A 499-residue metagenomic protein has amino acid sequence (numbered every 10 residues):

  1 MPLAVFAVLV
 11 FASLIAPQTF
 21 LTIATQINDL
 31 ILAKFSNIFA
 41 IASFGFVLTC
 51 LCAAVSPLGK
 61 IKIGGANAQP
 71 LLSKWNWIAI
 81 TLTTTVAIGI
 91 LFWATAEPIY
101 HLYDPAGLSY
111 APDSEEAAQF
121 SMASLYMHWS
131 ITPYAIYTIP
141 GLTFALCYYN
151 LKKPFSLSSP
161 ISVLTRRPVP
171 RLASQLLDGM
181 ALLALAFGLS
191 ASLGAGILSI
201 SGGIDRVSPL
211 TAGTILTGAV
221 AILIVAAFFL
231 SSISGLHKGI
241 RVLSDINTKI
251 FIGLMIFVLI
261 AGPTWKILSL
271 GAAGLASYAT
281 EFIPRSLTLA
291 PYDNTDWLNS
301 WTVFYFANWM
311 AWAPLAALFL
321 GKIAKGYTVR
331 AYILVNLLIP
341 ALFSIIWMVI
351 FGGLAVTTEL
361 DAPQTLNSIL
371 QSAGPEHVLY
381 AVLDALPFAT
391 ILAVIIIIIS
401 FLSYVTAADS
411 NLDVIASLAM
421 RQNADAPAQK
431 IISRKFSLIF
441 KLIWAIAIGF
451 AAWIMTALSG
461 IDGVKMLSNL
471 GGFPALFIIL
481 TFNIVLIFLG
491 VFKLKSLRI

Functional and structural regions predicted by a protein language model:
M1-A7, R166-Q175, L210-F229, I233 (+4 more regions): Loop-to-transmembrane helix boundary motifs in multi-pass membrane proteins
M1-E115, I256, I260, G472-A475 (+1 more regions): N-terminal alpha-helical transmembrane segments of multi-pass membrane transport and channel/translocase proteins
M1-L14, V47-C52, V86-I90, M127-L198 (+7 more regions): Helix-loop-helix module between adjacent transmembrane segments
P17-I31, C50-P70, S121-H128, T143-K153 (+6 more regions): Membrane-water interface regions at transmembrane-helix termini and the short interhelical loops of multi-pass membrane
L21-A40, A68-P70, S201-T217, L236-K249 (+7 more regions): Transmembrane helix-loop boundary segments of multi-pass membrane transporters
T22-N28, V55-K74, I99-A123, L146-L172 (+4 more regions): Flexible loop linkers connecting adjacent transmembrane helices in multi-pass alpha-helical membrane transporters
W93-P105, L146, V258-E281, A341-A373: Extracellular/periplasmic helix-exit of transmembrane alpha-helices
K153, A181-S201, P314-N336, T390-M420: Membrane-helix boundary/coupling elements in multi-pass transport proteins
